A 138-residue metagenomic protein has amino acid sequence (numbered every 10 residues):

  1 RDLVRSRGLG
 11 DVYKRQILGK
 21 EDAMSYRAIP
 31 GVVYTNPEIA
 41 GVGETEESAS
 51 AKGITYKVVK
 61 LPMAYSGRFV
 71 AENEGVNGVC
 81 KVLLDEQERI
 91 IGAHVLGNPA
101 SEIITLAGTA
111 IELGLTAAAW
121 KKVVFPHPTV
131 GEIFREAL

Functional and structural regions predicted by a protein language model:
D2-L9, Y13: Single conserved hydrophobic/aromatic residue that forms the stacking wall/gate of nucleotide- or nucleobase-binding
Y13-G19: Non-catalytic alpha-helical coupling and interface elements of nucleotide-dependent molecular machines and regulators
L18, I29, Y34-T45, S50-L138: Flexible, glycine-rich terminal cap/loop adjacent to redox cofactors in electron-transfer oxidoreductases
D22-M24: Glycine-rich active-site loop/strand segments that organize a redox cofactor
